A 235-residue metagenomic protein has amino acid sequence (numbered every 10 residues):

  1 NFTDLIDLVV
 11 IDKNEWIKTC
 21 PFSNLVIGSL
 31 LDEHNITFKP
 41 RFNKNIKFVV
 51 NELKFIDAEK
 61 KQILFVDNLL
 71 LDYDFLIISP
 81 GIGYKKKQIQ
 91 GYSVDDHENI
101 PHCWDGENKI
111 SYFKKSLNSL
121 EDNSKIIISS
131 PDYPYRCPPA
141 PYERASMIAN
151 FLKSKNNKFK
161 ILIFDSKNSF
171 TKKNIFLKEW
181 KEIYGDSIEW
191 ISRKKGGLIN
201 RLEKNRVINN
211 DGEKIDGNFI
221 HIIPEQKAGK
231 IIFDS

Functional and structural regions predicted by a protein language model:
N1-K47, D132-K173: Beta1-alpha1 glycine-rich phosphate/pyrophosphate-binding loop at the start of Rossmann-like nucleotide-binding domains
F2-T3, F42, L70-L71, S119-D122 (+2 more regions): Flexible, charged surface loops at secondary-structure boundaries
I6, F75, N123-S124, F159: Nucleotide donor/acceptor-binding cores
L25-S29, D95, E179-K181: Short, hinge-like loop/turn segments at secondary-structure boundaries
F42-Y92: A conserved beta-strand/loop capping segment in the N-terminal third of enzymes that catalyze redox or closely related
K47-I56, K60-L64, L71, A149-S235: A Rossmann-like FAD-binding core segment of flavoenzymes
L76-N108, N210-S235: Glycine-rich beta-alpha-beta "Rossmann" dinucleotide-binding loop(s) and their flanking helix/strand
P80-K155: Glycine-rich dinucleotide-binding loop and its adjacent helix/turn
